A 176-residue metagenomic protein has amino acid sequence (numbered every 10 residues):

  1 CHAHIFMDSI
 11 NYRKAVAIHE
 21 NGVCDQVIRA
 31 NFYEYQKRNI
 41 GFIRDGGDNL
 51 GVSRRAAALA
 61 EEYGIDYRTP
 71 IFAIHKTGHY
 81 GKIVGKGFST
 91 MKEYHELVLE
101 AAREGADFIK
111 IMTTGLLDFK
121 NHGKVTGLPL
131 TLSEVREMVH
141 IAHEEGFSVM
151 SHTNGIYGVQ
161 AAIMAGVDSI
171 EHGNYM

Functional and structural regions predicted by a protein language model:
C1-A3, I43-D45, Y67-I71, I109-I111 (+2 more regions): Hydrophobic faces of well-ordered beta-strands that scaffold small-molecule active sites in alpha/beta enzyme cores
C1-K14, I65-V84, V135-R136: N-terminal small/glycine-rich loop or linker at the start of catalytic domains across soluble metabolic enzymes
C1-L59: Metal-associated gating/positioning segment near the N- to mid-region
H4-D8, N49-S53, H75-T77, G115-F119 (+2 more regions): Active-site environment of divalent metal-dependent phosphoester hydrolases
Y12-V27, H79-E96, S148-M150: Active-site mouth loops of central-metabolism enzymes
N39-F42, E61-Y67, G105-D107, H143-F147 (+1 more regions): Short, well-ordered coil/turn segments that N-cap beta-strands
H75-R136, D168-E171: Active-site gating/metal-coordination segments in enzymes
N121-M176: Active-site core of metal-dependent hydrolases
